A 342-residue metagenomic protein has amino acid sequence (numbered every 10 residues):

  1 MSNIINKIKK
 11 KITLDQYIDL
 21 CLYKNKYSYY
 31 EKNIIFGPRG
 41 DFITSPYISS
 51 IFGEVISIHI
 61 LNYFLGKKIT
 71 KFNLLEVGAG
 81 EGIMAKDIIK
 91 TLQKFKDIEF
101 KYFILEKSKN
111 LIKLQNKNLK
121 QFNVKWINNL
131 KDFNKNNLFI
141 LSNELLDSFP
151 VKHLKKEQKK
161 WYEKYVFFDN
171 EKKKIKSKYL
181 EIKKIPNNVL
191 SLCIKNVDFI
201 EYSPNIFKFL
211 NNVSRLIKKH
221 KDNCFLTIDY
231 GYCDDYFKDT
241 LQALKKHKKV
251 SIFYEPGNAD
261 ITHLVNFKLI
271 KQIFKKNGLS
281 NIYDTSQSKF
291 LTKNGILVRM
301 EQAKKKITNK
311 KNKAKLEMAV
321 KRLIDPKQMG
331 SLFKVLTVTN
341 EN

Functional and structural regions predicted by a protein language model:
M1-V77, E81-N123, N129, F133 (+3 more regions): Rossmann-like AdoMet
N62, D147, V151, Y232: Active-site micro-motifs of SAM-dependent methyltransferase domains
N73, L138-F139, C224: Structural motif
T91-E99, K120-V124, K152-F168: A short alpha->loop->secondary-structure connector
K107, S142-N143, Y230, V338: Residues immediately flanking
K131-F139, E157: A short acidic, Gly/Pro-enriched loop at the edge of an enzyme's catalytic core that lines a small-molecule cofactor
L141-L190, K238-S251: A mobile, often basic/glycine-rich helix-loop segment that functions as the active-site lid/recognition loop
N188-N342: Long, Lys/Arg- and hydrophobic-enriched amphipathic alpha-helices
